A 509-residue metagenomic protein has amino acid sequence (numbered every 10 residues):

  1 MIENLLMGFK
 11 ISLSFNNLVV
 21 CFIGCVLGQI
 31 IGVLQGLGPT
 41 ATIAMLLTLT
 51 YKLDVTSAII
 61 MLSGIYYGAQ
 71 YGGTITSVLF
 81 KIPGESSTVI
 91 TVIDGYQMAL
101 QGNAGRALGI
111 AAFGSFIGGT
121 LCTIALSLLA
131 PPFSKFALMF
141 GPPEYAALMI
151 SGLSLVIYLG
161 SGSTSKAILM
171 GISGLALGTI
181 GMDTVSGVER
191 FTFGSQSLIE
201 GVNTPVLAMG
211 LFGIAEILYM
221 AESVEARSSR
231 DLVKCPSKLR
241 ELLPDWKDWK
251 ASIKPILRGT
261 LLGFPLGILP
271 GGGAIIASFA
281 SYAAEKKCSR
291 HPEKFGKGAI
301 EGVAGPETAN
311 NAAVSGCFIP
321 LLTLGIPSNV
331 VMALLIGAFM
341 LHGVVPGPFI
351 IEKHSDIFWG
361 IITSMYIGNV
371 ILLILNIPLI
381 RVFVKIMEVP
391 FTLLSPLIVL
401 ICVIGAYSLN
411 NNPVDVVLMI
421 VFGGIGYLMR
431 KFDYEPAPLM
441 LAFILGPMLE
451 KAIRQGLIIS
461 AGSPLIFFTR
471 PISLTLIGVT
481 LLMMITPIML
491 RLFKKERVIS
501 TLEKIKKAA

Functional and structural regions predicted by a protein language model:
M1-T56, K135, F191-A299, V384 (+5 more regions): Helix-loop-helix hairpins and the membrane-proximal interhelical loops of multi-pass alpha-helical transport proteins
C25-P39, G68-K81, V156-S161, T260-P270 (+3 more regions): Transmembrane alpha-helix interface/packing and boundary motifs in multi-pass membrane proteins, characterized by
I31-T40, V78-V89, L121-A125, L266-I275 (+4 more regions): Short helix-coil transition sites and intra-membrane helix breaks within transmembrane domains of multi-pass
P39-L49, L62, S77-Q97, L128 (+7 more regions): Re-entrant/interfacial helical elements at transmembrane boundaries that shape and gate the permeation pathway
T56-I60, Q97-G114, R290-G302, V330-A333 (+1 more regions): Membrane-interface alpha-helices at helix entry/exit sites of multi-pass transporters
Y66-S77, G84-E85, A299-S328, P346-L375: A structural-propensity feature for long, helix-poor, extended segments
Y67-G72, F113-A125, F133, L177 (+3 more regions): Membrane-embedded alpha-helical segments of transport systems, primarily multispan ion/solute transporters
G109-E225, L341-L492: Membrane-embedded alpha-helical modules
